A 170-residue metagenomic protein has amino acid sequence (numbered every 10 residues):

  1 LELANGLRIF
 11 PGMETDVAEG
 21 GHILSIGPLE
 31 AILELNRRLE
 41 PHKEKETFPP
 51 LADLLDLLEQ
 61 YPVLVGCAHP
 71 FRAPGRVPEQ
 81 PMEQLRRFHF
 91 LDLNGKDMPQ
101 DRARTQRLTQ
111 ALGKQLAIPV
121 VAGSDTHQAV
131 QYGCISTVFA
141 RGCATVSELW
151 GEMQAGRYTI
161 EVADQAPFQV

Functional and structural regions predicted by a protein language model:
L1, L39-P41, V170: Charged, glycine/proline-rich intrinsically disordered loops and linkers
L1-E2, P50-G66, T109-L116: Surface-exposed amphipathic alpha-helices with a cationic face
L3-R8, V17-L33, A73-V170: Charged catalytic cores and adjacent phosphate/nucleic-acid-binding surfaces used for phosphate/nucleic-acid chemistry
G12, F48-D56, R76-M82: Short, charged beta->alpha transition segments
M13, A68, S124: Active-site flanking residues adjacent to catalytic metal/cofactor-binding acidic residues
I23-P62: Binuclear metal-dependent hydrolase catalytic cores centered on His/Asp/Glu-rich metal-binding motifs
G66-C67, D92: Conserved beta-strand positions in the central sheet of alpha/beta enzyme cores
